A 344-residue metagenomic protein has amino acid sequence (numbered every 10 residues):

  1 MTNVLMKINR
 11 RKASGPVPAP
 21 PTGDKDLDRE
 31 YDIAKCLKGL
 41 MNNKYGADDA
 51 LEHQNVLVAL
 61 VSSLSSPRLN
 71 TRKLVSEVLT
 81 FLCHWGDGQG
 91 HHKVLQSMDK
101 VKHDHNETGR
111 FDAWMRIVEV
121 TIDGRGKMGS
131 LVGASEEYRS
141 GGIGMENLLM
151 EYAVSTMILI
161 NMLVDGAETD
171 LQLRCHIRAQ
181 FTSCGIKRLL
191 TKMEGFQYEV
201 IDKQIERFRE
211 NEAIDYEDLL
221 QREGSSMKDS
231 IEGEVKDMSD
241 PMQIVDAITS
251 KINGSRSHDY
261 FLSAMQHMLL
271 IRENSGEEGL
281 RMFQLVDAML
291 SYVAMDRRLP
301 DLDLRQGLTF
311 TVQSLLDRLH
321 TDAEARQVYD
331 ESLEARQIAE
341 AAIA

Functional and structural regions predicted by a protein language model:
M1-A344: Extended acidic/polar regulatory tracts at the flanks of large eukaryotic scaffold/adaptor proteins
